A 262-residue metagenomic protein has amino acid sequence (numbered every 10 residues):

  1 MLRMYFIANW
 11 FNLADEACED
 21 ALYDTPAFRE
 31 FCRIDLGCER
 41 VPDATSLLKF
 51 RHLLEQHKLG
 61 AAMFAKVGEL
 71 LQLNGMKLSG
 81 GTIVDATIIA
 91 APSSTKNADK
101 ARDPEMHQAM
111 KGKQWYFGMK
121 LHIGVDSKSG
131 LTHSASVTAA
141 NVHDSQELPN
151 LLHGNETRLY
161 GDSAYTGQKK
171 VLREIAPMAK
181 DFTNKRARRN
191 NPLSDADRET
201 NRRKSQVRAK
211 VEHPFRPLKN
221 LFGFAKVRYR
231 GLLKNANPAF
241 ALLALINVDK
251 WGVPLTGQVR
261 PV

Functional and structural regions predicted by a protein language model:
M1-R3, D144, K210, P214 (+1 more regions): Catalytic-loop motifs flanking and including active-site residues across diverse enzymes
L2-N12: Alpha-helical support elements that line or immediately flank enzyme active sites and cofactor-binding pockets
I7, D20-Y23, C32-C38, P42-M178 (+2 more regions): Polybasic low-complexity intrinsically disordered regions
N12-A14, L54-E55: N-terminal core-binding DNA-recognition domain of tyrosine recombinases/integrases
T157-R158, S163-N237: Helix-centered, glycine/charged polyanion-binding patches within enzymatic domains that contact phosphate-containing
L221, A225, G252-V262: A short, flexible helix-boundary coil/loop motif
